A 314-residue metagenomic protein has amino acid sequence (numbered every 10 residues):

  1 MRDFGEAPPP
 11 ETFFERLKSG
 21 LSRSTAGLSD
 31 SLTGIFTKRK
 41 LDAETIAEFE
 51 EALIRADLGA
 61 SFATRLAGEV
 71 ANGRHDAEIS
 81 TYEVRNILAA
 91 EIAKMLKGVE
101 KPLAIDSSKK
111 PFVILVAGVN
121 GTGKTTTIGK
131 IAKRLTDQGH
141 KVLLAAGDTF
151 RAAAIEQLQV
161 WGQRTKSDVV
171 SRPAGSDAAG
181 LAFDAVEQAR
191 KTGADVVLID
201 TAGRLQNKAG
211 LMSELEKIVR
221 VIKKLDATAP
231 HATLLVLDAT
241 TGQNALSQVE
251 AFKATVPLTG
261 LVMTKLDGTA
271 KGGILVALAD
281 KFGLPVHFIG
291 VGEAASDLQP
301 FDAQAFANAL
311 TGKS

Functional and structural regions predicted by a protein language model:
M1-P102, S108-V116, K133, D137 (+3 more regions): Non-catalytic terminal/linker segments enriched in charged/polar, low-complexity residues
A93-S314: P-loop/Walker A NTP-binding module and the surrounding RecA-like catalytic core of P-loop NTPases
